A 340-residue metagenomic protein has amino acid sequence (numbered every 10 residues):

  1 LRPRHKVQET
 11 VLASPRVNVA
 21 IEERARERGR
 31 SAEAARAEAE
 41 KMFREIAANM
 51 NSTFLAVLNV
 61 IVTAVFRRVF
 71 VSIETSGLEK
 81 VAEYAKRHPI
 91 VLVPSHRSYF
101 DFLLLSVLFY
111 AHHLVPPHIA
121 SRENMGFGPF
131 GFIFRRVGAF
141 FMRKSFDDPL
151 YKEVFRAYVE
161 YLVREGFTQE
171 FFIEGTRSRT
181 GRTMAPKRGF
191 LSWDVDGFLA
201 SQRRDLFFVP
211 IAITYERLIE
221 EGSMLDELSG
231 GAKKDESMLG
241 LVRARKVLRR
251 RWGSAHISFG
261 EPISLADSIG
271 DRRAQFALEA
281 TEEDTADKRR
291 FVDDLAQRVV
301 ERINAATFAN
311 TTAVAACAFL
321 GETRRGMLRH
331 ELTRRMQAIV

Functional and structural regions predicted by a protein language model:
L1-V340: Membrane-interfacial terminal anchoring regions of lipid-handling membrane enzymes
